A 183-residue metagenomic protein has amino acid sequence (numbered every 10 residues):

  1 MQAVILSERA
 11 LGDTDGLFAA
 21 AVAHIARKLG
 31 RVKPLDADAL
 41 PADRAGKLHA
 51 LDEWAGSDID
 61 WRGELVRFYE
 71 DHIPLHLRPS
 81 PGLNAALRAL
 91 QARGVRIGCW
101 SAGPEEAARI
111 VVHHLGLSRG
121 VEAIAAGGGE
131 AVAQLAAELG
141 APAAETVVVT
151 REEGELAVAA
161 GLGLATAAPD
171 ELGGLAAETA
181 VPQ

Functional and structural regions predicted by a protein language model:
M1, R88, E105, R109-Q183: Asp-based, Mg2+/Mn2+-dependent phosphohydrolase catalytic module
M1-P81: N-terminal helical cap/lid subdomain that shapes the substrate entry/recognition surface in HAD-like hydrolases
R9, I73-P74, V95, P142-A144: Short, contiguous strand/loop micro-motifs
L11, I97, V148-V149: Conserved SAM-binding loop
I59, E70-C99, E105-R109, G129-A133: Short, acidic loop-to-helix structural element flanking the phosphoryl-transfer center in phosphate-processing enzymes
